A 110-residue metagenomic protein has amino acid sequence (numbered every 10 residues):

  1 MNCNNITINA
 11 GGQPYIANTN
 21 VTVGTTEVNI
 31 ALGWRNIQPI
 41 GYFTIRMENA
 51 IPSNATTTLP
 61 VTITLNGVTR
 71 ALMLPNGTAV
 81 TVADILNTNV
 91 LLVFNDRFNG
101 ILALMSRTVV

Functional and structural regions predicted by a protein language model:
M1-G67, I101-M105: Exposed extracellular interaction/assembly regions and N-terminal maturation sites
A50-V110: Acidic, glycine/polar-enriched metal-coordinating patches/loops that mediate binding to polyanionic ligands
